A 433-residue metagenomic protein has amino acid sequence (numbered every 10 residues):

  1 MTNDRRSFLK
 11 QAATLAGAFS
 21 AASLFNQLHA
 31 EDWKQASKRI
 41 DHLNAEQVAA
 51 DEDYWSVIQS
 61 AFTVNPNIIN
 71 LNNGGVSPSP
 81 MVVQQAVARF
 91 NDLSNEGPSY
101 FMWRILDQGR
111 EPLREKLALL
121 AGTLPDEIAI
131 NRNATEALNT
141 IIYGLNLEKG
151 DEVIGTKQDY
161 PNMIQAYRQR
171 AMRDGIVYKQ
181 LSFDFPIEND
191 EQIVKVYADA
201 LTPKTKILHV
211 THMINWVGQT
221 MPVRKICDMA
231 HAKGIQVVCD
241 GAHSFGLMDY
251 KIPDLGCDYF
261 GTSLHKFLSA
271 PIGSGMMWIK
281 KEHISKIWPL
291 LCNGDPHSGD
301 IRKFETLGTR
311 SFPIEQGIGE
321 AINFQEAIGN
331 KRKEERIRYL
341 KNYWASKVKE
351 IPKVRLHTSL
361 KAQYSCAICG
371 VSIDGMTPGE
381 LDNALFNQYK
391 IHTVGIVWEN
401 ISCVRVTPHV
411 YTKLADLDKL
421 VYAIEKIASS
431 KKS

Functional and structural regions predicted by a protein language model:
T2-S433: Pyridoxal 5′-phosphate
